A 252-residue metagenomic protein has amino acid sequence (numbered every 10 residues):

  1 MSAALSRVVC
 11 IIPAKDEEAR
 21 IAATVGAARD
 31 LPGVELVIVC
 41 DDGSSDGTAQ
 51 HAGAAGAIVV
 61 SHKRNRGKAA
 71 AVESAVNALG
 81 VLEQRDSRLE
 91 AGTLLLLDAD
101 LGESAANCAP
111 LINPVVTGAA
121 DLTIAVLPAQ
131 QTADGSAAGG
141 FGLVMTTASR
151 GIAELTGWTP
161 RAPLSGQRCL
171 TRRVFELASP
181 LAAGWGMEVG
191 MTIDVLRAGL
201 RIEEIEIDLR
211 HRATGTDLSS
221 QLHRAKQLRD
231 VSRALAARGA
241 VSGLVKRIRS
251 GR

Functional and structural regions predicted by a protein language model:
M1-A4, P180-R252: Hydrophobic helical membrane-anchoring modules
I12, V25, V34-G43, V60: Short beta-strand/loop segment that forms part of the nucleotide-sugar
D16-D30: Short, well-formed alpha-helical segments that are part of the catalytic scaffolds of diverse glycosyltransferases
E17-R20, S44, S104: Donor nucleotide-sugar binding loop of glycosyltransferases
I38, A49-R88: Conserved donor nucleotide-binding strand/loop of the catalytic core
D41-A49, L101: A conserved acidic beta->alpha catalytic loop
K63-R66, A70-V76, A91, S104-L181 (+2 more regions): Acceptor/aglycone-binding surface of glycosyltransferases and processive sugar-polymer synthases
R85-G102: Short beta-strand-to-loop acidic/aromatic patch adjacent to the donor-nucleotide binding site
